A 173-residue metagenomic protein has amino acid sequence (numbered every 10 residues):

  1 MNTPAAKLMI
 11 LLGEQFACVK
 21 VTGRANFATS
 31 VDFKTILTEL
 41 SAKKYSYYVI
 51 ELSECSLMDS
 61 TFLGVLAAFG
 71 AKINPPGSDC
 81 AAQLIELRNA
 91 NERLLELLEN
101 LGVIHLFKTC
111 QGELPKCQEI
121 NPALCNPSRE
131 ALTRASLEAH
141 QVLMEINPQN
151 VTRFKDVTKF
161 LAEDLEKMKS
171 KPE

Functional and structural regions predicted by a protein language model:
P4-T35: STAS-typified acidic loop motif
K20-G23, S53, P122: Short, flexible active-site loop motifs that bind/organize anionic cofactors or intermediates
F27-F107: Amphipathic alpha-helical interaction surfaces in cytosolic regulatory modules
F107-K116: Short acidic-hydrophobic, aromatic-tinged amphipathic segments that line or gate anion-handling sites
K116-M168: Charged/polar low-complexity intrinsically disordered segments, enriched in acidic residues
